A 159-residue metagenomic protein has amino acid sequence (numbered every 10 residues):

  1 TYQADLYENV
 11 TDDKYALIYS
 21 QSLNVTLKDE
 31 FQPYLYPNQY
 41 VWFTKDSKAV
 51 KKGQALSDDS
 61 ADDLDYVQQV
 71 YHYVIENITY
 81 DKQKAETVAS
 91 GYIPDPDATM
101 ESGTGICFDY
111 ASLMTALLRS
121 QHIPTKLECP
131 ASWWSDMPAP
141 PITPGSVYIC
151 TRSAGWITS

Functional and structural regions predicted by a protein language model:
T1-L64, Q68, W156: N-terminal accessory/pre-domain segments preceding catalytic cores
Y2, Y15, Y34, Y71-Y73 (+3 more regions): Aromatic side chains
V10, K82, S132: Short regulatory "switch" loops immediately downstream of catalytic or recognition motifs within protein catalytic
L35-S102, L113-T115: Secondary-structure boundary elements
G105: Active-site-proximal helix/loop microenvironment of the serine DD-peptidase/beta-lactamase transpeptidase fold
D109-S159: Hydrophobic/aromatic-rich core segments of domains that either
